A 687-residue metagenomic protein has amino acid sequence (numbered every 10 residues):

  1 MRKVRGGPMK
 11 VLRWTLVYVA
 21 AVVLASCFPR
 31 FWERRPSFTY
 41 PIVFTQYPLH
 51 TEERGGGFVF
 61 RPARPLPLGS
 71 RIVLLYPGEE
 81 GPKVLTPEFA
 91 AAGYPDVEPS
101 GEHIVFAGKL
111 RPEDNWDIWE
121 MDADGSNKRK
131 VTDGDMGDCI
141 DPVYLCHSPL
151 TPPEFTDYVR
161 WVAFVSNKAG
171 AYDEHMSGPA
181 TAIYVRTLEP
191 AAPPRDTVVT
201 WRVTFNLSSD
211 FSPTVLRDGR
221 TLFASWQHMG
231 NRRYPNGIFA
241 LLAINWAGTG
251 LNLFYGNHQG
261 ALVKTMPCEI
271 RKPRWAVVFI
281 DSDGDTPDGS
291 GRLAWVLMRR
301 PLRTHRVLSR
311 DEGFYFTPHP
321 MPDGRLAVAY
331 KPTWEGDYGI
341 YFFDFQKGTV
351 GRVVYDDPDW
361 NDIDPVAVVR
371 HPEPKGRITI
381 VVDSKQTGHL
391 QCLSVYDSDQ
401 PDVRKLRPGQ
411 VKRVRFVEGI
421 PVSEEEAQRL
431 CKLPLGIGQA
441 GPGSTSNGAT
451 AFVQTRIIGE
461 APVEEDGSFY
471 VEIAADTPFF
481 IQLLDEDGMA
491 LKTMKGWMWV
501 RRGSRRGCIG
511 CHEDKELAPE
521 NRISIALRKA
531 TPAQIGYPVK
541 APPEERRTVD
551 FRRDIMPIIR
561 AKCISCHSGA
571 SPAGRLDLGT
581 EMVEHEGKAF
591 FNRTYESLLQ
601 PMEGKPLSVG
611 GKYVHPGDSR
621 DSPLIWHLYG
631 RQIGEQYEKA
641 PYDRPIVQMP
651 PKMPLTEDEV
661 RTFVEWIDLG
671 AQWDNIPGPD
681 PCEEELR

Functional and structural regions predicted by a protein language model:
K3-L16: Bacterial N-terminal signal peptides that target proteins for export
G6-M9, A25, K492, E659: Intrinsically disordered, low-complexity regions enriched in Ser/Pro/Gly/Gln/His and often acidic
L16-F28: Hydrophobic h-region of N-terminal signal peptides that target proteins for export in Gram-negative bacteria
C27-D466, E472, L491-G507: Sequence signature of WD/YWTD-type beta-propeller architectures
W32-E33, S37-T39, P401-R404, G409-V411 (+4 more regions): Aromatic- and Gly/Pro-enriched helix-to-coil junctions and flexible linker segments
E464-V471, Q648-P654: Signal that preferentially marks extracellular ectodomain short beta-strand elements of beta-sandwich modules
